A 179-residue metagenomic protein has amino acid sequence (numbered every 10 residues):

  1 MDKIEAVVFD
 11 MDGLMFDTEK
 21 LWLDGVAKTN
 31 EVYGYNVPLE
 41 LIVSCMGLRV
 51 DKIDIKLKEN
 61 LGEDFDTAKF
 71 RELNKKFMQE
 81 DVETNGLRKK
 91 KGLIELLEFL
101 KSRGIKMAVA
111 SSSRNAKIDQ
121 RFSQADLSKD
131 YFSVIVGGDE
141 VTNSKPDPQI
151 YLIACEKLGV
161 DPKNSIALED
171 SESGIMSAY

Functional and structural regions predicted by a protein language model:
M1-V43: Active-site neighborhood of HAD-like aspartate-dependent phosphohydrolases
M15, K89, M107, N143 (+1 more regions): Conserved SAM-binding loop
L21, C45-R49, L73, R88-G92 (+3 more regions): Short beta->alpha linker loops
V26, L93-S123, A178: Substrate-recognition element of Asp-dependent hydrolases with the DxDx(T/V) motif
T29-N30, R49-D64, R121, C155: Helix-loop "lid/cap" segments that line or gate small-molecule binding pockets
N36, L57-E95, R103: Metal-dependent phosphoesterase signature
G86, R114-I166, E172-Y179: Substrate-recognition "cap/lid" segment bordering the active-site pocket of phosphatases
